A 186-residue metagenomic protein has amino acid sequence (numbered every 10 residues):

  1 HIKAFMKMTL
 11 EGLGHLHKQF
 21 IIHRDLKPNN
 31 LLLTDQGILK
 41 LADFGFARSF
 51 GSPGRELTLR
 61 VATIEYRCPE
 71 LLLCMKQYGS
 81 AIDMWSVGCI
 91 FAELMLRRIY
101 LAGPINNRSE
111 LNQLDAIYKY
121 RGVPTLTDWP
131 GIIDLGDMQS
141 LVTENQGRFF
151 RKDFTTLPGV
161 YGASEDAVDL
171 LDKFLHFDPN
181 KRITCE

Functional and structural regions predicted by a protein language model:
F5-M6: Activation segment signature within eukaryotic-like protein kinase domains
H17-T34: Catalytic-loop of the protein kinase fold
K40-D43: Pre-DFG segment of protein kinase catalytic domains
L57-L71: Conserved activation segment of eukaryotic-like protein kinases, specifically the C-terminal portion of the activation
L71-I82: Conserved end of the kinase activation segment
G122-D172: C-terminal lobe substrate-recognition/regulatory segment of protein kinase catalytic domains
L171-E186: A conserved short helix/loop substructure at the end of the activation segment of eukaryotic-like protein kinase domains
